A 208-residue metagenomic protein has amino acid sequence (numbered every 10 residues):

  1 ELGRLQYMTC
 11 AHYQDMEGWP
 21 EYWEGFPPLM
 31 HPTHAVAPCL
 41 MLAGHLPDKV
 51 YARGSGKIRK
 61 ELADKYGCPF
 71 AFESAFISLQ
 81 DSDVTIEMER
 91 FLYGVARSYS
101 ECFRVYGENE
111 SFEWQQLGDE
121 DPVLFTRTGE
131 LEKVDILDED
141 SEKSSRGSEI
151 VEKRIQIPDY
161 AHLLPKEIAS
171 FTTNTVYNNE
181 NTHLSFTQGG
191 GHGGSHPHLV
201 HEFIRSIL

Functional and structural regions predicted by a protein language model:
E1, M30, L42, I207-L208: Hydrophobic residues in alpha-helical segments
E1-M16, Y22: Rossmann-like NAD(P)H-binding beta-loop-alpha module
L2, G44-P47, E110: Generic structural signal for secondary-structure transition and capping sites
R4, A71, Y99-E101, E108 (+1 more regions): A generic structural signal for well-ordered coil/turn residues at beta-strand boundaries that shape enzyme active-site
L5-M8, E87-R90, W114-Q115: Beta-strand scaffold of nucleotide-dependent catalytic cores
M16-S100, R104, G118: Rossmann-like dinucleotide-binding domain that binds NAD(P)(H)
F76-D81, R104, N109-L208: C-terminal glycine/acidic-rich active-site capping loop/insertion
